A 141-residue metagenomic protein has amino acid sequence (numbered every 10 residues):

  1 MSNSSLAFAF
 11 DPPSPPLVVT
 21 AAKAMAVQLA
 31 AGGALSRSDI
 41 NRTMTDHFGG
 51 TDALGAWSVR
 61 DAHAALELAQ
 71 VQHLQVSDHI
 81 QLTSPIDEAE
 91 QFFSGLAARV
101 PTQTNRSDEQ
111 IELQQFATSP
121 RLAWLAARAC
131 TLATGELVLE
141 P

Functional and structural regions predicted by a protein language model:
M1-A7: Intrinsically disordered, low-complexity terminal tails
A7-P141: Class I S-adenosyl-L-methionine
